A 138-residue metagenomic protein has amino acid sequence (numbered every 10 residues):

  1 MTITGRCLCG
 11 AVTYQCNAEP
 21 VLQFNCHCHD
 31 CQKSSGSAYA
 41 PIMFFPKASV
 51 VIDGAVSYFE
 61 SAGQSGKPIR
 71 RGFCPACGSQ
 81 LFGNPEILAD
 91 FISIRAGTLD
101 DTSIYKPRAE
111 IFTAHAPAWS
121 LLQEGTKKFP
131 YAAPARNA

Functional and structural regions predicted by a protein language model:
M1-A138: A short Gly-Trp-Pro
